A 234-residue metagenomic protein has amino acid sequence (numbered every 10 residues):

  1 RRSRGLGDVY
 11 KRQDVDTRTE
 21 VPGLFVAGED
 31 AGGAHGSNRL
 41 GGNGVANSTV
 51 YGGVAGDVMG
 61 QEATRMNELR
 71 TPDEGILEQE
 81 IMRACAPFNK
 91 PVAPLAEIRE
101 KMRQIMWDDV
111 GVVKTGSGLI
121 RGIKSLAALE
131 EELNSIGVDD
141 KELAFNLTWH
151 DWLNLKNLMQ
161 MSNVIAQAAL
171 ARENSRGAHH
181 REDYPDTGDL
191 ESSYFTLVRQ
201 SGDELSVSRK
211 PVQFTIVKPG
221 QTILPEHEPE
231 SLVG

Functional and structural regions predicted by a protein language model:
R1-Y10: Single conserved hydrophobic/aromatic residue that forms the stacking wall/gate of nucleotide- or nucleobase-binding
R12-V26, D30-G234: Glycine- and aromatic-enriched mobile tails/lids
